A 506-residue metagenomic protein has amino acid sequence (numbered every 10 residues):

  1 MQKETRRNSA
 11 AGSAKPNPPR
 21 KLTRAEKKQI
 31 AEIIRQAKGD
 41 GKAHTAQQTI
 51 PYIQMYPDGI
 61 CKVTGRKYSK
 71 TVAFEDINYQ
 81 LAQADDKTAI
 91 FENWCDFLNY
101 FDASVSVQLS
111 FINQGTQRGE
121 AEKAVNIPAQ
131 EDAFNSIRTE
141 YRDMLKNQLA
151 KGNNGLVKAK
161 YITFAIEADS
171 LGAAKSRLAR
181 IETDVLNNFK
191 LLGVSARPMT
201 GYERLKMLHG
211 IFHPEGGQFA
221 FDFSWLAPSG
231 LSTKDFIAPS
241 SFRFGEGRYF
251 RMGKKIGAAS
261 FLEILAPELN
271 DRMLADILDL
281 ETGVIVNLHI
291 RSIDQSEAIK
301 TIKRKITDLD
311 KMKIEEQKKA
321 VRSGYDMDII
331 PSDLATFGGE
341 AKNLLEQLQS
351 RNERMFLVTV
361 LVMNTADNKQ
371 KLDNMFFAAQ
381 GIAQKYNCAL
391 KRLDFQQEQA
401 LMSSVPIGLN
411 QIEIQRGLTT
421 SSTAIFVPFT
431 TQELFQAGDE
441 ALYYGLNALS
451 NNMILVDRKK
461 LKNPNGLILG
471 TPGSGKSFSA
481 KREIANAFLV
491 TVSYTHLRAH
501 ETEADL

Functional and structural regions predicted by a protein language model:
M1-T431: Extended, folded cores of ATP/NTP-driven motor/assembly subunits in large transport and secretion machines
T71-A73, T163, L361-M363, Y443-G445 (+3 more regions): Structured core elements
G155-V157, M355-L357, D439, L449 (+1 more regions): Short, solvent-exposed loop/turn segments at the edges of secondary structure
D367-K369, L449-N451, K460-L461, G473-S474: Short, glycine-/Ser/Thr-/acidic-enriched flexible segments
D373-A379, A480-R482, L497-R498: Composition- and surface-driven signal marking solvent-exposed, interaction-prone regions in large proteins
E433-M453: N-terminal pre-Walker A segment at the start of P-loop NTPase domains
K459-Y494: P-loop NTPase nucleotide-binding module
T495-D505: Conserved small/polar residues in nucleotide/adenosyl-binding loops
